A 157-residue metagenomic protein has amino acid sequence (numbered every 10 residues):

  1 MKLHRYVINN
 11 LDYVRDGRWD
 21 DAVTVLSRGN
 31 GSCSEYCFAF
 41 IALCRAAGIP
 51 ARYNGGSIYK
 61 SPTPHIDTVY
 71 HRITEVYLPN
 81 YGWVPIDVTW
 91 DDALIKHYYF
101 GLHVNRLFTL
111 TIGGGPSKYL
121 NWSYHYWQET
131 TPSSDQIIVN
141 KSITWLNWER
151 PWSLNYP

Functional and structural regions predicted by a protein language model:
M1-G31, I143, N147-N155: Secondary-structure boundary elements
L3, G29-C44: Active-site nucleophilic cysteine motif
D12, A42, W83, T89 (+3 more regions): A generic structural signal for solvent-exposed, polar alpha-helical segments
D12, D16, D20-D21, D67 (+3 more regions): Acidic-enriched, low-complexity/disordered segments with a strong bias for Aspartate over Glutamate
D12-R15, C33-F38, H71-I73: A broad, low-specificity signal for short, low-complexity segments enriched in glycine/proline and polar/charged
F38-S123: Hydrophobic/aromatic-rich core segments of domains that either
F100-P157: Low-complexity, Gly/Ser/Thr/Pro-rich intrinsically disordered linker/tail segments
